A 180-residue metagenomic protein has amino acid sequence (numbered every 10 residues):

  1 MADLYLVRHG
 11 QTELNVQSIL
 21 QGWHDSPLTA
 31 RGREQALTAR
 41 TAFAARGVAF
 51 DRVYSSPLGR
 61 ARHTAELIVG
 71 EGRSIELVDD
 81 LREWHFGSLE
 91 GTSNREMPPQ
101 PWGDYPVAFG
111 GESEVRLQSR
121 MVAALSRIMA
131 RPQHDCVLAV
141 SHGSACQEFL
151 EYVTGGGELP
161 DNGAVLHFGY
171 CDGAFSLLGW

Functional and structural regions predicted by a protein language model:
L4, Q133-S144: Generic beta-sheet signal
Y5-R62, G110-M121: Loop-to-helix element that buttresses phosphate recognition and phosphoryl-transfer chemistry
G10, S56-L58, D80, V140-S144: Short, well-ordered beta-to-alpha junction loops that form the rim of enzyme active sites and present histidine/acidic
L37-P98: Phosphate-coordination/substrate-recognition cap region in phosphate-metabolizing enzymes
A42, L67, E71, R127 (+2 more regions): Active-site catalytic microenvironments for nucleophilic, acid-base chemistry
A45-A49, I128-C136: Glycine-rich phosphate-binding loop signature in dinucleotide/nucleotide-binding domains
P98-R116: Short glycine/proline- and acidic residue-enriched helix-loop micro-motifs that form flexible lids or anion-recognition
G155-W180: Domain-level recognition of soluble alpha/beta enzyme cores, biased toward histidine phosphatases/phosphomutases
